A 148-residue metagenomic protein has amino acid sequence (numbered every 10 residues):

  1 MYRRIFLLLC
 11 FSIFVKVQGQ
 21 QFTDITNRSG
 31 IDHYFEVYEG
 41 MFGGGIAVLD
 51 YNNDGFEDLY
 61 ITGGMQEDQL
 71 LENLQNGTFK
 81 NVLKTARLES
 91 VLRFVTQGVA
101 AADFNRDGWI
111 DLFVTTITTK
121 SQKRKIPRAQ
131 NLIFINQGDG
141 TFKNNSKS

Functional and structural regions predicted by a protein language model:
R4-I13: Sec-dependent N-terminal signal peptides
V17-S148: Acidic, glycine/proline-rich Ca2+-coordinating loop motifs
